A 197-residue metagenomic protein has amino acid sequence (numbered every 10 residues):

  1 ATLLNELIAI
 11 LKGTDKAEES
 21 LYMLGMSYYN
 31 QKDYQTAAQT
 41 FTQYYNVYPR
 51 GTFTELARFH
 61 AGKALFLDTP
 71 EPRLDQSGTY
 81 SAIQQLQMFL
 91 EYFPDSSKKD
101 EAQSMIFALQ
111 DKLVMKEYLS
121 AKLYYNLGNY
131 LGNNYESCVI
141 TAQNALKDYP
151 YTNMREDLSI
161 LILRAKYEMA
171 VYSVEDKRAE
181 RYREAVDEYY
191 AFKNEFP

Functional and structural regions predicted by a protein language model:
A1-P197: Acidic, polar-rich low-complexity tracts and alpha-helical solenoid repeat scaffolds
